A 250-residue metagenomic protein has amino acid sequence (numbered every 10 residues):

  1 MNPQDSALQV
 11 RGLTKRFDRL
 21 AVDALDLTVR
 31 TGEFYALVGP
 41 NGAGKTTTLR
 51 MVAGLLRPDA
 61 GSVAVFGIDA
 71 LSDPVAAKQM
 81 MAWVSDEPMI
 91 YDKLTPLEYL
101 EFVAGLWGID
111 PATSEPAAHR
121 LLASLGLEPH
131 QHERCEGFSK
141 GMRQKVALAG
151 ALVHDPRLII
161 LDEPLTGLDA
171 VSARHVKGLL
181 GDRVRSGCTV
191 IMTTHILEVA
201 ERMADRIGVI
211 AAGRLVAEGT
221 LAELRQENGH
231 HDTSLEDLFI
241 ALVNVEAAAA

Functional and structural regions predicted by a protein language model:
A53: Helix-to-loop junction immediately C-terminal to a conserved catalytic motif
G61-S72, A76-A77: Conserved ABC transporter NBD signature motif
E101, G105, A112-H130: Conserved ABC ATPase "signature" region
D155: Conserved catalytic motifs of ABC-family nucleotide-binding domains
I159-E163: Catalytic Walker B motif of ABC-type/P-loop ATPase nucleotide-binding domains
E218-G219: ABC ATPase "signature
